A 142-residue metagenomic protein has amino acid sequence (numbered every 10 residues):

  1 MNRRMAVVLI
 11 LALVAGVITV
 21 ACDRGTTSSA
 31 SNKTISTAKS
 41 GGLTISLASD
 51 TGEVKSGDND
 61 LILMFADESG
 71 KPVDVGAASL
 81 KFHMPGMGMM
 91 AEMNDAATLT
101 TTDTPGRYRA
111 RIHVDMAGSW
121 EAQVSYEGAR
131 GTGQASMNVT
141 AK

Functional and structural regions predicted by a protein language model:
M1-L9: Bacterial N-terminal signal peptides that target proteins for export
V17-A21: C-terminal motif of bacterial Sec signal peptides marking the signal peptidase cleavage site
D23-K142: Contiguous segments within soluble domain cores/interaction surfaces
